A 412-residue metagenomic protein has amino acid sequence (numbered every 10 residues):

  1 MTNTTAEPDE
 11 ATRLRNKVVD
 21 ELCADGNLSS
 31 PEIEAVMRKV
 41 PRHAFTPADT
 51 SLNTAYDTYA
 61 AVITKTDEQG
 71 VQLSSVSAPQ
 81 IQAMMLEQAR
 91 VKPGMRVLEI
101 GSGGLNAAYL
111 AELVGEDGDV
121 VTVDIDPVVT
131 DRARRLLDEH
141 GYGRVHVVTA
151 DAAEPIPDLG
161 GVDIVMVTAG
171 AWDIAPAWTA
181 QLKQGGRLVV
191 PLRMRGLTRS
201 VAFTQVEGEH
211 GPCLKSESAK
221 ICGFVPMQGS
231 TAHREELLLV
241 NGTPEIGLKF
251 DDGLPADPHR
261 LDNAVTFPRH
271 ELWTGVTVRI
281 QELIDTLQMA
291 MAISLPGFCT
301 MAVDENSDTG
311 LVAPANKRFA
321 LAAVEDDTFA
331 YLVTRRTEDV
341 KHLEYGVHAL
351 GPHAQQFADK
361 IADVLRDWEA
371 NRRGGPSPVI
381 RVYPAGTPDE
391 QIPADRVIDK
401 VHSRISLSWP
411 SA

Functional and structural regions predicted by a protein language model:
T2-L98, N106-L113, V129-R134, E139 (+3 more regions): Class I SAM-dependent transferase core
T2-T5, D158-G160, P226: Intrinsic low-complexity, intrinsically disordered segments enriched in polar/basic residues
A11-V18, A202, Q228-S230, E236-L239 (+1 more regions): Charged, low-complexity, helix-prone segments enriched in Lys/Glu/Asp/Gln
R42, R90, K183, G208 (+1 more regions): Residue-level marker of positions within ordered structural domains that often coincide with functionally constrained
L86, R90-V189, R193-L197, V201: Conserved nucleotide-cofactor-binding alpha/beta core module
M166, W172-A315, H402-P410: Class I SAM-binding transferase module
T204-Q205, V265-A412: C-terminal lobe and adjacent flexible extensions of AdoMet/dcAdoMet transferase-like proteins
